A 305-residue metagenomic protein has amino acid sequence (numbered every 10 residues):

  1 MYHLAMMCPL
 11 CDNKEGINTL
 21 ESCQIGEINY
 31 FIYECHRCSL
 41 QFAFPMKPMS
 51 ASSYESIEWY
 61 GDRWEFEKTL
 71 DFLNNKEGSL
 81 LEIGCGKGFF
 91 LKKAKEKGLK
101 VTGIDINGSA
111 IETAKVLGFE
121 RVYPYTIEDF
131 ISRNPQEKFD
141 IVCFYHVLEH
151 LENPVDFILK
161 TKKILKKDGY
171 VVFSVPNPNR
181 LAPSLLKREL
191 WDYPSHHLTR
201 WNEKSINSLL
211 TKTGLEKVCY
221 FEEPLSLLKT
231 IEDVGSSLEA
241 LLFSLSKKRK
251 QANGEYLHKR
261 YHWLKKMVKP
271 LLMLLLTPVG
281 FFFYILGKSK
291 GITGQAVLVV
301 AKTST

Functional and structural regions predicted by a protein language model:
M1-E137, I141-Y145, V155-I158, F221-E223 (+2 more regions): Conserved N-terminal segment of class I S-adenosyl-L-methionine
Y2-H3, E21-I25, E222-T305: A C-terminal cap/extension of S-adenosyl-L-methionine-dependent methyltransferases that defines the acceptor-substrate
S52-E58, L186-P194, V234-A240: Short glycine/proline- and charge-enriched loop/turn segments that cap or connect secondary-structure elements
V101, V171-F173: Hydrophobic/aromatic residues located in beta-strands of well-ordered beta-sheets within soluble catalytic
H146-H150: A short His-aromatic
E152-D156, P183: Short N-terminal helix/helix-N-cap motif within the alpha/beta-hydrolase-1
V155-Y170: A short glycine-rich, Lys/Arg-flanked "PGG" loop and its adjoining helix->strand segment in the class I
F173-R200, K204-L209, L225: Short, glycine-/aromatic-enriched active-site segment of Class I SAM-dependent methyltransferases
